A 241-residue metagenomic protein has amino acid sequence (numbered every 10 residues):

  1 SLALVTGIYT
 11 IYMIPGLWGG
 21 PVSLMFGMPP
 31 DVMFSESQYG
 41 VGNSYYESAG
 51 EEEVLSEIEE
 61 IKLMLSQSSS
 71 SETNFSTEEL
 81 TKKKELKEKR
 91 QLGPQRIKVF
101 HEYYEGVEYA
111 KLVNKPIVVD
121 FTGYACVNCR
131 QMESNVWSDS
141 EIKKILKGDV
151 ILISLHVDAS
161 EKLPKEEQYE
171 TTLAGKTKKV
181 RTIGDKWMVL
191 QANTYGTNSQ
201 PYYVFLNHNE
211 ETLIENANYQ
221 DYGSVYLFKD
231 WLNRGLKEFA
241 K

Functional and structural regions predicted by a protein language model:
S1-V119, Y124-K241: Proteins that catalyze or organize thiol-disulfide redox chemistry and the adjacent proteostasis machinery handling
